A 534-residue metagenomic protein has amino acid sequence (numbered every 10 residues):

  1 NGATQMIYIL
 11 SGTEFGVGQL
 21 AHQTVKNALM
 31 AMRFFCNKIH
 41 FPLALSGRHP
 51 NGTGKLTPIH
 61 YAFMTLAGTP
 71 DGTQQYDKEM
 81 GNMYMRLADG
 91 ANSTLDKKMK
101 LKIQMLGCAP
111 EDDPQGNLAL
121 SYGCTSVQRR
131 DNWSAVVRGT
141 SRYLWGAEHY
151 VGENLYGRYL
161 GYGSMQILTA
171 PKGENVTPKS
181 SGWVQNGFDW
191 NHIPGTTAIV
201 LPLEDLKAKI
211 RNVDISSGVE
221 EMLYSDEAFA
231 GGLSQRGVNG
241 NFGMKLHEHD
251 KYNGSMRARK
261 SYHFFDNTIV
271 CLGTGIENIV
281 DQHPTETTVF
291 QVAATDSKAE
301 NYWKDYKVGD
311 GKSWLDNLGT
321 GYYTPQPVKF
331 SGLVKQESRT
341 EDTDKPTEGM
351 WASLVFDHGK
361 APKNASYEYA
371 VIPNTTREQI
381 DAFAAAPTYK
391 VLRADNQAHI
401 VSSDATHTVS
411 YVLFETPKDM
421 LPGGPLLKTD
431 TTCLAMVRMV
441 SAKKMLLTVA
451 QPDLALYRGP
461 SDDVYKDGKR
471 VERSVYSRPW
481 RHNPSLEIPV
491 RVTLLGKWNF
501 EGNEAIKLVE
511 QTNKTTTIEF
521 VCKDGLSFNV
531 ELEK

Functional and structural regions predicted by a protein language model:
N1-T4: N-terminal-proximal low-complexity accessory segments that begin disordered and transition into the first
I9-L20, K26-L446, A450-L495, T512 (+1 more regions): Extended polysaccharide-engagement surfaces of secreted carbohydrate-active enzymes
G496-W498, E504-V509: Small-residue (G/S/T/A) turn/hinge positions that recur once per unit in extracellular repeat modules
E519: Beta-strand-enriched accessory nucleic-acid recognition/scaffold domains that flank the catalytic cores of large
F528-K534: Surface-exposed interaction regions enriched in Ser/Thr/Asp/Glu that occur as long low-complexity tracts or repetitive
